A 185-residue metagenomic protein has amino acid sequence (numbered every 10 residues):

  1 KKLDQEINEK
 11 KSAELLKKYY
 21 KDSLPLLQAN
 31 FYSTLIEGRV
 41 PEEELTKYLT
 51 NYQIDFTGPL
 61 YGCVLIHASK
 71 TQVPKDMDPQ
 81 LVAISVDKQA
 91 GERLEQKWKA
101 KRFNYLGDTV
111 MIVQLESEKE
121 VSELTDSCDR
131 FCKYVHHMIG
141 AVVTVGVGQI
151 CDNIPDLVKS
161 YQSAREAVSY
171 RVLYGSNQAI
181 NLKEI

Functional and structural regions predicted by a protein language model:
K2-S127, Q149-N153, L157-V172, S176-I185: Interdomain helical linkers/hinges and coiled-coil/dimerization scaffolds that transmit conformational signals
E123-I139: Alpha-helical scaffold within the catalytic cores of cyclic-nucleotide enzymes
H136-G140, R171-Y174: Arginine/glycine-rich "motif VI" loop of SF2 helicases in the C-terminal RecA-like domain
G140-G146, Q178-A179: Residues at or immediately flanking beta-strands
